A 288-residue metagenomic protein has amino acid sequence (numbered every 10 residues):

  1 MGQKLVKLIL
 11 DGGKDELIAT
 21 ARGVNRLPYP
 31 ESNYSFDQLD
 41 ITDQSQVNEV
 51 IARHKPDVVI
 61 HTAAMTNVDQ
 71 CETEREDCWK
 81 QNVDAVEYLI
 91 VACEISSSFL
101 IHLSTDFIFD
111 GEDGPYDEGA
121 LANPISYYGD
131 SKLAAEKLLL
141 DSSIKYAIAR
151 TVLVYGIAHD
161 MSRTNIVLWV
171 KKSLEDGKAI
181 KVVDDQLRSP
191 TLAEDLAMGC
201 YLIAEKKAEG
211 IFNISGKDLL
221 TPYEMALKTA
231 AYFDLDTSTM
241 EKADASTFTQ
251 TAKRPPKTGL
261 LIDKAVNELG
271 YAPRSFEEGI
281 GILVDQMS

Functional and structural regions predicted by a protein language model:
G2-Q3: N-terminal Rossmann-fold NAD(P) dinucleotide-binding loop
Q38-Q81: NAD(P)H-binding glycine-rich loop region in Rossmannoid oxidoreductase-like domains and their noncatalytic homologs
T73-I101: NAD(P)-cofactor binding segment of oxidoreductase domains
K80, D84-Y88, I108-A149, L153-Y155 (+1 more regions): Catalytic helix-loop patch of NAD(P)-dependent Rossmann-fold dehydrogenases
K137-R188, D195, Y201: NAD(P)-dependent short-chain dehydrogenase/reductase
V182-L187, F212-L219, E268: Glycine-rich Rossmann NAD(P)(H)-binding loop
G199, K206-Q250, K257: Mid/C-terminal beta-alpha module of Rossmann-like enzyme folds, strongest in SDR-family dehydrogenases/epimerases
T221-L227, D244-L283, M287-S288: Conserved C-terminal active-site "lid" loop/helix of NAD(P)H-dependent oxidoreductases that clamps the redox cofactor
